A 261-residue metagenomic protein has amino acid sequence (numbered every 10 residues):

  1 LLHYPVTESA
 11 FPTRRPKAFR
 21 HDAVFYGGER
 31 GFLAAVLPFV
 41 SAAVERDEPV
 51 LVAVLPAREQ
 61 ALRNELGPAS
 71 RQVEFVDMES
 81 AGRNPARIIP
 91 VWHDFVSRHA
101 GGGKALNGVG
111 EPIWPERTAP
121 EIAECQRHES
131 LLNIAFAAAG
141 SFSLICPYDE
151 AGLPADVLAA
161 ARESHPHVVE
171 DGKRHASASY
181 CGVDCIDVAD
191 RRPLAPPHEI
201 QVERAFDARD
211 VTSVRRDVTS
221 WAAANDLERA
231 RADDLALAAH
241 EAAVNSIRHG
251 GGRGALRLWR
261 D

Functional and structural regions predicted by a protein language model:
L1-Q201, A205, T219, A224-A230: Non-catalytic regulatory/interaction regions at protein termini and inter-domain linkers
F32, V211-T212: A broad, structure-centric signal for solvent-exposed, well-ordered loop/edge residues that line or flank functional
S41-V44, A243-I247: Short regulatory alpha-helical segment in sensory/regulatory domains of signaling proteins that mediates
V54-A57, A239, R260: Short glycine-rich, polar/acidic loop-and-turn segments at beta strand-coil junctions
R192-Q201, V244-D261: Conserved beta-strand-loop-beta-strand hairpin that lines the nucleotide-binding pocket of ATP/GTP-utilizing enzymes
A205-V211: Short, surface-exposed ligand-recognition loops at beta-strand->loop->(often short) alpha-helix junctions that present
T212-E241: Conserved short strand/loop->alpha-helix "switch" segment adjacent to the catalytic nucleotide/phosphoryl-transfer site
